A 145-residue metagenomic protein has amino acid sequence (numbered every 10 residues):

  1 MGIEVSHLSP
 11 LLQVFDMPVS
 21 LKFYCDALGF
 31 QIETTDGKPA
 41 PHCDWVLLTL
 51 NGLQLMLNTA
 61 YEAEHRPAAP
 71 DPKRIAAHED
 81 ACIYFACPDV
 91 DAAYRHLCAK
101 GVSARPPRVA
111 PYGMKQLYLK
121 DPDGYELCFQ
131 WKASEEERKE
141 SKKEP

Functional and structural regions predicted by a protein language model:
M1-L21, D80-I83, K132-P145: N-terminal beta-strand motif that seeds the catalytic metal site of vicinal oxygen chelate
G2, L11-L55, A60: Core segments of cupin and vicinal oxygen chelate
L8, H42-D44, A81, K115: Residue-level marker for the onset of beta-strands and adjacent loop->beta junctions in well-ordered domains
V14-P18, A76-D123: Vicinal oxygen chelate
L48-N51, L119-P122, K132: Active-site beta-strand termini and strand-to-loop segments that position acidic
A63, Y112, K132-E136: A short acidic/small-residue loop/turn micro-motif
A68-R74: Short, P/G- and charge-enriched loop/turn segments at secondary-structure junctions
